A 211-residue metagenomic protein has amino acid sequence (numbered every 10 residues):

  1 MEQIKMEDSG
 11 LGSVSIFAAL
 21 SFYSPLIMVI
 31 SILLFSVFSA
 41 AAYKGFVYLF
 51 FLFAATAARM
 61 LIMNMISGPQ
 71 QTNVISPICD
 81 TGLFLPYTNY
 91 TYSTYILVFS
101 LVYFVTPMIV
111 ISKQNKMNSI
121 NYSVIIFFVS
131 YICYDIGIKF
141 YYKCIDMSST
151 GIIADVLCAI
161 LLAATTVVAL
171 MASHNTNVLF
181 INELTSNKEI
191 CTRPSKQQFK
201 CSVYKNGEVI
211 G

Functional and structural regions predicted by a protein language model:
M1-G211: Terminal transmembrane helix and immediately flanking juxtamembrane interfaces of multi-pass membrane proteins
